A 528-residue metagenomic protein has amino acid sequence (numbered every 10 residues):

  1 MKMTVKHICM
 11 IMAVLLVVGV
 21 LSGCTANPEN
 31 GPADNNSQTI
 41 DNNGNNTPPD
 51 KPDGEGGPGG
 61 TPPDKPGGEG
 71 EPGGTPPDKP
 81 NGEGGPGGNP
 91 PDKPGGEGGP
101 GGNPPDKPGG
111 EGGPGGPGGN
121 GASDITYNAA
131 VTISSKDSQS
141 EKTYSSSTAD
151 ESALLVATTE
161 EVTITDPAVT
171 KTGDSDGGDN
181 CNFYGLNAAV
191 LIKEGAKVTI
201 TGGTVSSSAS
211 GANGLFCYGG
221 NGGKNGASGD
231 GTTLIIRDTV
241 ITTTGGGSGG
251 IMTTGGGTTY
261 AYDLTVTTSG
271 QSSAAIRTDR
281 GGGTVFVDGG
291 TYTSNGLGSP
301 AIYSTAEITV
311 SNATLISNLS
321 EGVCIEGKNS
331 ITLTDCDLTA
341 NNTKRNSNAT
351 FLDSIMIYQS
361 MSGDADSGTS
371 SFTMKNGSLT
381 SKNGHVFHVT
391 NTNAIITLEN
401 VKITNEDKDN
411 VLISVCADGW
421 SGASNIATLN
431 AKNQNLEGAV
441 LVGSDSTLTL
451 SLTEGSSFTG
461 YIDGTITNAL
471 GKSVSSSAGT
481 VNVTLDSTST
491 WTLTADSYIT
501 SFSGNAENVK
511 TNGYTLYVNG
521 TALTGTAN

Functional and structural regions predicted by a protein language model:
M1-I11: Bacterial N-terminal signal peptides that target proteins for export
V20-G23: C-terminal motif of bacterial Sec signal peptides marking the signal peptidase cleavage site
A26-S123, N221-G226, M361-G363: Disordered, low-complexity segments in secreted/periplasmic proteins that are enriched in proline
A122-E141, V156-S175, L186-S207, F216-T244 (+9 more regions): Surface-exposed loop/turn motifs in large extracellular/passenger domains
S145-V156: Beta-strand-rich domains and repeat architectures in extracellular enzymes and scaffolds, especially beta-propellers
D179-N180: Feature marking well-ordered beta-strand scaffolds used for ligand recognition
S477-T480, L493-S503, Y517-V518: Surface-exposed loop/turn positions within long extracellular repeat scaffolds, especially the passenger domains
G513-A527: Extracellular, surface-exposed repeat architectures
